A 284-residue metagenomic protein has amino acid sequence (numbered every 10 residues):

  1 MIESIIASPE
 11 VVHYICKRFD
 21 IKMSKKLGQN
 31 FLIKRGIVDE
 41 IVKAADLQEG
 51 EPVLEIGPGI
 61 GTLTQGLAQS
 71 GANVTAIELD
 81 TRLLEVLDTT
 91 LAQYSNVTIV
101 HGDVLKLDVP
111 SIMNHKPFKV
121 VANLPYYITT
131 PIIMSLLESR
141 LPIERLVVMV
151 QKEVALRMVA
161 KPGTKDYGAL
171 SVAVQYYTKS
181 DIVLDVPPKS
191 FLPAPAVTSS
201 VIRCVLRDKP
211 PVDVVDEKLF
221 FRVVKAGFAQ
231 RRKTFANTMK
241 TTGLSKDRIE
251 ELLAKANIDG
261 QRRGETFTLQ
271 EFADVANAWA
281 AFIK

Functional and structural regions predicted by a protein language model:
M1-A226, A254, E265, D274 (+1 more regions): Catalytic cores of RNA-modifying enzymes
A229-R232: Active-site-proximal catalytic alpha-helix in oxidoreductases
K240-T242: Short helix-coil junctions and helix-kink-helix linkers
I258-E271: Catalytic core of IPPT-family isopentenyl/dimethylallyl transferases that prenylate adenosine-containing substrates
